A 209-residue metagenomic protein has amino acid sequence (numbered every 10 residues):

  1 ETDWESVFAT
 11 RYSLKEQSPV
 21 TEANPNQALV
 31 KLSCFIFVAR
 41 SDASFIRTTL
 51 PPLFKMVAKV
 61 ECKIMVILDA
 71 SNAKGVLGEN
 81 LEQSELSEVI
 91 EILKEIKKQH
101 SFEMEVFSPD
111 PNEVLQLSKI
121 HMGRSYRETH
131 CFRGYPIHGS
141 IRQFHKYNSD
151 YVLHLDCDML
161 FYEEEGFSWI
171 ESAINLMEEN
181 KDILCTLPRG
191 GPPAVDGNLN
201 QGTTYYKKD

Functional and structural regions predicted by a protein language model:
D3-K55: N-proximal low-complexity "stem/linker" segments adjacent to membrane-targeting elements
K31-S33, M56-I67, Q99-E103: Short loop->beta transition adjacent to catalytic acidic/histidine clusters or analogous donor-positioning motifs
T48-P52, G139-R142, S168-N175: Alpha-helical elements of Rossmann-like donor-binding domains used by nucleotide-donor carbohydrate transfer enzymes
V66-G75, D110-P111, R189-A194: Short beta-alpha junction loops
N72-N148: Active-site-proximal specificity loops/subdomain of glycosyltransferases
V152: Short aromatic/hydrophobic "clamp" motif used to bind/position activated sugar donors
D156-L160: The conserved acidic donor/metal-binding loop of glycosyltransferases
Y162-D209: Conserved catalytic core of nucleotide-sugar-dependent glycosyltransferases
